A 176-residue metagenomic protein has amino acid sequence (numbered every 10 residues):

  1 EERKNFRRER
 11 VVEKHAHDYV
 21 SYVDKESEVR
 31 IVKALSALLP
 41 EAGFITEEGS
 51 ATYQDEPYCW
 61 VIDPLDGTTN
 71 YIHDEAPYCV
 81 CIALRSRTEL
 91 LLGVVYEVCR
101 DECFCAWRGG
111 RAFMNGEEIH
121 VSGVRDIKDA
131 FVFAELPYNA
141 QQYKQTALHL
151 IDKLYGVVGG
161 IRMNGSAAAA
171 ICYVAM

Functional and structural regions predicted by a protein language model:
E1-L65: N-terminal subdomain of lithium-sensitive/metallo-dependent phosphomonoesterases centered on the IMPase/IPPase/PAP
E2, D24, L35, T68 (+4 more regions): Residue-level signal for inorganic ion chemistry
R8-V12, A112, V158-R162: Short secondary-structure junctions
V11-V12, S36, S50-T52, V95 (+2 more regions): Short secondary-structure boundary/capping segments
D55-F113: DPxDG-like acidic metal-binding loop motif
L90, E118-H120: Short, solvent-exposed loop/turn motifs
H120-M176: An extended, acidic
